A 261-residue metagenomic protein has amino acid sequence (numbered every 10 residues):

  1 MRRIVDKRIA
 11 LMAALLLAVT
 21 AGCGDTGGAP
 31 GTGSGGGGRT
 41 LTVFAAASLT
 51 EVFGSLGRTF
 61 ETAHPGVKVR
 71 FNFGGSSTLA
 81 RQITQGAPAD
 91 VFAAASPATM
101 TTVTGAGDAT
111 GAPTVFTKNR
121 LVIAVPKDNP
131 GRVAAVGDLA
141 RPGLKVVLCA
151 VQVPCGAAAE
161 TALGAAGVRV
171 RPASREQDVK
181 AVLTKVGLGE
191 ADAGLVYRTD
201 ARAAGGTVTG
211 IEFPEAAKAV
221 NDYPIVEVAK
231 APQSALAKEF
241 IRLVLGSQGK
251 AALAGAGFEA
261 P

Functional and structural regions predicted by a protein language model:
R2-I4, M12-T62, S77, R81 (+4 more regions): Exported/periplasmic ABC-transporter solute-binding proteins
L41, V67-V69, L121: Conserved beta-strand core positions
G66, P88-A89, A191: Short, high-confidence coil segments that cap the C-terminus of an alpha-helix and link into the following beta-strand
A106-P113: A short, gly/pro- and small-residue-rich
P113-L121: Short, glycine-/small- and polar/acidic-enriched structural segments that line small-molecule recognition paths
